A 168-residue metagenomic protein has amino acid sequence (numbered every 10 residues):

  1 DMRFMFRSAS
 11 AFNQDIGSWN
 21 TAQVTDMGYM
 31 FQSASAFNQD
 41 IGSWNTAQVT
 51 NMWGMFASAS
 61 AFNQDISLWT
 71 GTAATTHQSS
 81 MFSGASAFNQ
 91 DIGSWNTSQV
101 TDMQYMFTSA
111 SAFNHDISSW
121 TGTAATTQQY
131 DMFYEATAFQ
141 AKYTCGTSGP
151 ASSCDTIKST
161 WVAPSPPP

Functional and structural regions predicted by a protein language model:
D1-P168: Negatively charged
